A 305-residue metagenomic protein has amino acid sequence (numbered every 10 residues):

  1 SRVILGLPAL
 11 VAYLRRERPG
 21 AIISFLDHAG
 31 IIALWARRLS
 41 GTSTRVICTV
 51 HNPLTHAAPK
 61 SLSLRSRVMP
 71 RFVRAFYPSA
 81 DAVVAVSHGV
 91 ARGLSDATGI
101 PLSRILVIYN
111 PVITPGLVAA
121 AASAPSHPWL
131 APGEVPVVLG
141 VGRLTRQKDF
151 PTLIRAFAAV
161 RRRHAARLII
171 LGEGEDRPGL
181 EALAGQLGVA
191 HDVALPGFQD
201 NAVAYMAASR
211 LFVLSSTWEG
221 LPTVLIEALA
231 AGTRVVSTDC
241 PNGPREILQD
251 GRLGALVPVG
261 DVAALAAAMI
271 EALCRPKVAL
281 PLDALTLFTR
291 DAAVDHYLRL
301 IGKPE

Functional and structural regions predicted by a protein language model:
R2-P8, R45, T55-F76, R92: Nucleotide-sugar donor phosphate/pyrophosphate-binding loop at the beta->alpha transition of glycosyltransferases
S24-G30, V50: Short His-centered aromatic/hydrophobic patch
P78-I105, V112-T114: A short, active-site helix/loop in glycosyltransferases that binds the activated sugar's phosphate group
P136-A159, E175-A182: A conserved mid-protein helix/loop that constitutes part of the nucleotide-sugar donor-binding site
F198, T217: Aromatic "clamp/platform" in nucleotide-sugar-dependent glycosyltransferases that forms part of the donor/acceptor
R234-T238: Short hydrophobic beta-strand element within catalytic cores of glycosyltransferases and related nucleotide-activated
Q249-V262, I270-P276: Conserved acidic donor-binding segment of nucleotide-sugar-dependent glycosyltransferases
L256, K277-P304: A charged, aromatic-enriched C-terminal amphipathic alpha-helix characteristic of glycosyltransferases across folds
